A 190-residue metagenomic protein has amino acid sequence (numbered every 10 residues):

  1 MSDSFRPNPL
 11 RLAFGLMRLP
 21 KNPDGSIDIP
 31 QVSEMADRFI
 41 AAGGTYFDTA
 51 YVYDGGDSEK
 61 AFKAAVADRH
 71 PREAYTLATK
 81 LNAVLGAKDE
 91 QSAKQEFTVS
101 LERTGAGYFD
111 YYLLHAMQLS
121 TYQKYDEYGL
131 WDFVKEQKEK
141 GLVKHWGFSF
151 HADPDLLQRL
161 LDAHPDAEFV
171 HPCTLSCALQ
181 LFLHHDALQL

Functional and structural regions predicted by a protein language model:
M1-Y75, F133, E139: N-terminal binding-site loop/beta-alpha segment at the start of enzyme catalytic domains that lines or forms
L19, V52, A83, A106 (+1 more regions): Flexible cofactor-recognition loop at the NAD(P)H-binding site of Rossmann-like short-chain dehydrogenase/reductase
P23, I27, D37, A87-L179 (+1 more regions): Glycine/proline-rich, positively charged, aromatic-decorated active-site loop/lid region on the catalytic face
F47, T79, P172: Active-site flanking residues adjacent to catalytic metal/cofactor-binding acidic residues
A50, K80, F148-S149: Structural motif
E73-L85, Y112-M117: A short, structured active-site edge motif that brings together acidic residues
